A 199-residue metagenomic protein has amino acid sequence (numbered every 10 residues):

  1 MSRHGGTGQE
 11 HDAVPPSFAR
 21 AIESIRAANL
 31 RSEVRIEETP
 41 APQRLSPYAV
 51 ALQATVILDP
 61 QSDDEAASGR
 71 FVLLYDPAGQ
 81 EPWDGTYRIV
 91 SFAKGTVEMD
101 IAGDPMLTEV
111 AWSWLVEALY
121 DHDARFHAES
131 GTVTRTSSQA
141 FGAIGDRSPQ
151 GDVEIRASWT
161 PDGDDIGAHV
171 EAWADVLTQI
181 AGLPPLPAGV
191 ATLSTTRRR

Functional and structural regions predicted by a protein language model:
M1-P42: Short, extreme N-terminal leader segments that mark the start of a protein/domain
R26-D64, S68-G69: A structural/positional concept
A51-K94: A glycine-rich, hydrophobic loop/mini-helix early in the fold
Q61-D63, D100-D104, D164-E171: Short, conserved charged micro-motifs
R70-Y75, T136-R156: Aromatic/basic-lined ligand-recognition segments that form π-stacking hydrophobic pockets flanked by Lys/Arg to engage
D84-M99, P149-W159: Glycine-rich, often proline-containing surface loops adjacent to acidic residues and nearby aromatics that form
G103-A143: Short, internal acidic amphipathic alpha-helical interface segments that mediate docking to partner proteins
S158-R199: Mixed-charge, glycine-accented linear interaction segment located at domain edges/termini
